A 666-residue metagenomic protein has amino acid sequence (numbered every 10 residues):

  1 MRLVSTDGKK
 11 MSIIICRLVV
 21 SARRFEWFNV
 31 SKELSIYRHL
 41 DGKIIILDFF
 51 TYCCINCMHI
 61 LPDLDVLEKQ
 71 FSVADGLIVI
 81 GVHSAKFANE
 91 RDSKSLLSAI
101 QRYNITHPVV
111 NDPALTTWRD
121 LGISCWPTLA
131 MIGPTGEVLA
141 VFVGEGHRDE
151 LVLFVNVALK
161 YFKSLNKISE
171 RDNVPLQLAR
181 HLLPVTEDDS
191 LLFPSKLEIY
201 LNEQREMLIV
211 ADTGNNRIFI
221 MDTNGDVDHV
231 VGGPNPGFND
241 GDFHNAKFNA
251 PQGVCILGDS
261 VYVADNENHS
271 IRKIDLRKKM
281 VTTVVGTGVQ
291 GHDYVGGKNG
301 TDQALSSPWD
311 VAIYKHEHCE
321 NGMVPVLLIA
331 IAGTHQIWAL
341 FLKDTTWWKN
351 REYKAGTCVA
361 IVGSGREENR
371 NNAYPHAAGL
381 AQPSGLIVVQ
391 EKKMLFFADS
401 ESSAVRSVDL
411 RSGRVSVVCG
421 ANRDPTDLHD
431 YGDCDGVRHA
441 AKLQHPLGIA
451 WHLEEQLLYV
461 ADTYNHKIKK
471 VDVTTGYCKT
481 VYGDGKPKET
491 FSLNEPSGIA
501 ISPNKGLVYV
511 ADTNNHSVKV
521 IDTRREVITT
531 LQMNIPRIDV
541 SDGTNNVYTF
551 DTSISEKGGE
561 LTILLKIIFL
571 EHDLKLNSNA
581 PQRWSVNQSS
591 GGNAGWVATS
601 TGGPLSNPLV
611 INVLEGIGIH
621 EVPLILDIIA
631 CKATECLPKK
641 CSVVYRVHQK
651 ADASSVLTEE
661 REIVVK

Functional and structural regions predicted by a protein language model:
S21-I45, E68: A short beta-strand-turn-helix
S35-M58, V79: Short active-site neighborhood of thiol/selenol oxidoreductases, capturing the structured segment around
H59-R102, P113-T117: Structural microenvironment flanking redox-active thiols in thiol-disulfide oxidoreductases
L97-W126, A130-I132: Short, internal strand/loop/helix patches that form the active-site neighborhood or redox-interaction surface
G133-S195, P536-T544: Thiol-/selenol-based redox modules, centered on thioredoxin-like and closely related oxidoreductase domains
S169-S195, G225-A250, M280-D310, W347-Q382 (+3 more regions): Gly/Pro-rich loop segments of beta-rich domains
I199-R205, I256-G258, I313-V324, V388-K392 (+2 more regions): Residue-level detector of Asp-centered blade-edge/turn motifs that repeat once per structural unit in beta-propeller
R525-E526, Q532-K666: Extracellular/lumen-exposed scaffold segments
